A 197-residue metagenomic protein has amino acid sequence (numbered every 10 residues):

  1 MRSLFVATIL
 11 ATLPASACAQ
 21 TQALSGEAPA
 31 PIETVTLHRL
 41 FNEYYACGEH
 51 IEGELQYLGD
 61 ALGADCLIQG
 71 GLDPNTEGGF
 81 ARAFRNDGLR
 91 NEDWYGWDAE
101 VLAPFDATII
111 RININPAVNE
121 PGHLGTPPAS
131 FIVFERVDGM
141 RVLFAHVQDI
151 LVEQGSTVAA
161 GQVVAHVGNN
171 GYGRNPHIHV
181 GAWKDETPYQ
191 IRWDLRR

Functional and structural regions predicted by a protein language model:
S3-F5, S16-F105, R196-R197: Polar/charged, compositionally biased leader and regulatory segments
E54-Y57, R90-E92, E120-G125, N169-G171: Short consensus segments that form the blades of beta-propeller domains, in both extracellular/periplasmic
G70, N113, Q148-L151, K184-E186: A generic structural motif
L72-P74, N115-A117, M140-R141, A165 (+1 more regions): Solvent-exposed loop/turn segments at secondary-structure junctions within structured extracellular/periplasmic domains
R85-D87, W94-G96, P104-Q148: Zn2+-dependent peptidoglycan hydrolase active-site motif and core
E100-R111, V152-V167: Short, well-structured beta-strand-loop connectors
P127-P128, I132, S156-R197: Conserved, short, structured surface segments that act as functional micro-motifs
